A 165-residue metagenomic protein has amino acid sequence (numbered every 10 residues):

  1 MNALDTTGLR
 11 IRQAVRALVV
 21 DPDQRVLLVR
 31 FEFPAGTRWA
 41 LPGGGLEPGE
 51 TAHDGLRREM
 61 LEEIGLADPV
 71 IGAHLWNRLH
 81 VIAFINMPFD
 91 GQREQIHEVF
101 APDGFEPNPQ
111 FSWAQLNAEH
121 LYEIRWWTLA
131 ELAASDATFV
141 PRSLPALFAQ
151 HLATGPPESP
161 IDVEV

Functional and structural regions predicted by a protein language model:
M1-L18: Acidic, metal-coordinating catalytic segment for phosphate/diphosphate chemistry, firing primarily on the Nudix
T7-I11, R38, M87-R93, L116-L121: A generic structural micro-feature
V20-R25, P34-A35, E47, N77-I82 (+1 more regions): Short, charged/polar surface micro-motifs in flexible loops or helix N-caps
R25-L66: Conserved Nudix-box catalytic region and its N-terminal flanking loop in Nudix hydrolases and closely related
G36-W39, G104-V165: Nudix hydrolase/Nudix homology domain
A67-N77: A short coil-to-beta-strand element that immediately follows conserved catalytic motifs
H80-F111, R125, L147: Active-site-adjacent beta-strand/loop module that shapes the phosphate/pyrophosphate-binding cleft
